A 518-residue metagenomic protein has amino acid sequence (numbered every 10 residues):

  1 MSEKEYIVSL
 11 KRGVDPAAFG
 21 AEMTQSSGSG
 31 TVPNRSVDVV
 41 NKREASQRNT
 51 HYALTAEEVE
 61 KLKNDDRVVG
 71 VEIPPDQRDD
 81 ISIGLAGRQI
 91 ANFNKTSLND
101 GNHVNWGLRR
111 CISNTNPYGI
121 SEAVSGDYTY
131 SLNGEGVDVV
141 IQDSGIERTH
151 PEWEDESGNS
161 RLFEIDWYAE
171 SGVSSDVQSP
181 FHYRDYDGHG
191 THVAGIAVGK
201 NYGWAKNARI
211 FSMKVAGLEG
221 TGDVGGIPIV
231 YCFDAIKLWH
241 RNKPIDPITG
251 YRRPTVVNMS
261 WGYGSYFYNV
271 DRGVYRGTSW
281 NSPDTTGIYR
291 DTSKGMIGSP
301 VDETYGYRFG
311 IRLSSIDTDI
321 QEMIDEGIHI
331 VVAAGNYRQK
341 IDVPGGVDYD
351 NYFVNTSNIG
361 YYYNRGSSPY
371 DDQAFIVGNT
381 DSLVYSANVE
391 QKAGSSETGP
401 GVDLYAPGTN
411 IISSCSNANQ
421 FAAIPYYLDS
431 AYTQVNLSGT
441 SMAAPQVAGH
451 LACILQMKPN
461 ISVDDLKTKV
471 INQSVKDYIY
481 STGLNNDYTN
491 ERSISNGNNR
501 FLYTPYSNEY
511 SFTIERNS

Functional and structural regions predicted by a protein language model:
M1, A194-V198, F211-L218, T255 (+1 more regions): Hydrolase catalytic cores
S2-L10: Short glycine-/aliphatic-rich beta-strand segments at the starts of folded cytosolic domains
I7-V8, D138-Q142, G195, R209-K214 (+6 more regions): Structural recognition of the beta-strand scaffold that forms the well-ordered cores of secreted hydrolase catalytic
T24-R109, L383: Autoinhibitory propeptides
Q89-I196, N201-R209, G217-E219, V224-I311 (+4 more regions): Active-site core segment of subtilase-fold serine proteases
D143, V354-Q456, N460: Extracellular S/T/G-rich loop segment that most often corresponds to the catalytic His/Ser-adjacent loop
A208, S212, F233-D234, K243-N269 (+2 more regions): C-terminal subdomain of the subtilisin-like protease fold in secreted/lumenal serine endopeptidases
R308-I330, N355-N358, Y362-Q373: Catalytic-core regions built around general acid/base machinery
